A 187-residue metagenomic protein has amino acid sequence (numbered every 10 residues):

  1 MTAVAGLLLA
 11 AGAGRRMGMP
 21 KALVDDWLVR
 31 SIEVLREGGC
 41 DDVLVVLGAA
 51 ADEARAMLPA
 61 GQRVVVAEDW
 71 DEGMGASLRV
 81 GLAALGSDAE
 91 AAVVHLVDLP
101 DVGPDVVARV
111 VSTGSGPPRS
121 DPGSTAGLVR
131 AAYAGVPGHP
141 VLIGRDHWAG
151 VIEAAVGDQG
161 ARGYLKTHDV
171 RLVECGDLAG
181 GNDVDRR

Functional and structural regions predicted by a protein language model:
T2, E153-R187: Conserved alpha/beta core of the MobA/IspD/sugar-nucleotide pyrophosphorylase nucleotidyltransferase superfamily
T2-P137, R145, D169-D177: Nucleotide and nucleotide-moiety/phosphate-recognizing core
E53-A54, G150, D183: Phosphate- and divalent-cation-binding pockets in alpha/beta enzyme and binding domains that engage nucleotide-derived
H139-I143, N182-V184: Short glycine- and hydrophobic/aromatic-rich loop-to-beta-strand nucleating segment in the catalytic cores
R145-A155: Aromatic-glycine-rich donor-binding/catalytic loop that engages nucleotide-sugar donors across glycosyltransferases
